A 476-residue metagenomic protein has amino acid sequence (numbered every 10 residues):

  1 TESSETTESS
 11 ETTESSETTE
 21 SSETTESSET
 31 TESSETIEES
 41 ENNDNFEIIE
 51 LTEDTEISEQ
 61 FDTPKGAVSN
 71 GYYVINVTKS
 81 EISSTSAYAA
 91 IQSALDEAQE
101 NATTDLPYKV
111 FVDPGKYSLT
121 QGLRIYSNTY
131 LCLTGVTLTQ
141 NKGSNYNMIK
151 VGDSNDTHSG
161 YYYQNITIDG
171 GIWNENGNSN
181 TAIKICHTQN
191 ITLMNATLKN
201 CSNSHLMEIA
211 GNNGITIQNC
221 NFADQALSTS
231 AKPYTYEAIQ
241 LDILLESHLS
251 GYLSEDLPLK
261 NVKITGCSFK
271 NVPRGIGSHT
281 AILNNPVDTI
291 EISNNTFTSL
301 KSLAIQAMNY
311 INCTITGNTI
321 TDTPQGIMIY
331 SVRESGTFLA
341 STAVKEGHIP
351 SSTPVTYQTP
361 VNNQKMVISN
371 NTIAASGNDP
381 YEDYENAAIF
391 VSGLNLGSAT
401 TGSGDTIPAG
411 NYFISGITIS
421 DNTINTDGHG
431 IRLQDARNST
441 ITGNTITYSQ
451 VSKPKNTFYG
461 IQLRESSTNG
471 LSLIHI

Functional and structural regions predicted by a protein language model:
T1-S40: Long, intrinsically disordered low-complexity tandem-repeat segments
F46-S93: Right-handed parallel beta-helix/beta-solenoid
I82-Y88, T104-Y146, W173, N178 (+1 more regions): N-terminal extracellular ligand-recognition/capping segment immediately after the signal peptide
Y88-I91, L119-Q121, K142-S159, G177-K184 (+8 more regions): Extracellular beta-strand/beta-solenoid scaffold signature
R124-T129, Q164, H187-I191, A210-T216 (+9 more regions): Short "repeat-start/strand-capping" segments in structured domains, especially the N-termini of parallel beta-helix
Y130-T137, I149-C201, Q218-N221, K260 (+2 more regions): Parallel beta-helix/beta-solenoid
I474-I476: Conserved small/polar residues in nucleotide/adenosyl-binding loops
